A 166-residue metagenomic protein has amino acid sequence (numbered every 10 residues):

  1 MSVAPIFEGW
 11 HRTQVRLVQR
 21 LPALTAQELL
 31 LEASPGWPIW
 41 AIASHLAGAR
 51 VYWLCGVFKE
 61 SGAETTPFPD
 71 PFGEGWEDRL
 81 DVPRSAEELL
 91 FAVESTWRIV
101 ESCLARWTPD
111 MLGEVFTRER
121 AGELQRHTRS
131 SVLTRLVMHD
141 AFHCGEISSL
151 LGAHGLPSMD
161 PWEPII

Functional and structural regions predicted by a protein language model:
M1-A4: N-terminal leader segment of winged-helix/HTH proteins
I6-E8, V57, P83, L89-L90: Short leucine-rich amphipathic alpha-helices used at interfaces
F7-H11, V18, A26-G75, R118-I166: Short, contiguous alpha-helical
F7-V15, R106-L112: An acidic intrinsically disordered interaction segment
W10, Q14, L21, V93 (+1 more regions): Hydrophobic alpha-helical core bundles mediating ligand binding, dimerization, or RNAP-core interactions
W76-T117, S130-H139: Acidic/histidine-rich alpha-helical segments that form the ligand environment of transition-metal centers
